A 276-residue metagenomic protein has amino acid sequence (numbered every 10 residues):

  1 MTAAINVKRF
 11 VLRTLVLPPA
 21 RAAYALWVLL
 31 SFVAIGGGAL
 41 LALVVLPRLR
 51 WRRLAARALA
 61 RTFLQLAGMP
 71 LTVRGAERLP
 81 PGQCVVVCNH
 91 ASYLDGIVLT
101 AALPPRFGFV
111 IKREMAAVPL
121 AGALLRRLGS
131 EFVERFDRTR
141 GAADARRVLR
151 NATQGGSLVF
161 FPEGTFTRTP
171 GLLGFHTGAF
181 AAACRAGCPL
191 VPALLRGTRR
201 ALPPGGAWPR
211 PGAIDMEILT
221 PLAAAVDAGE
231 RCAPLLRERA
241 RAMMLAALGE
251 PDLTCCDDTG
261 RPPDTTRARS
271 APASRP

Functional and structural regions predicted by a protein language model:
T2-V7, V11-P19, A142-P276: Non-catalytic C-terminal accessory region of glycerolipid acyltransferases and related lyso-lipid remodeling enzymes
V7-T72, A123-R127: A transmembrane-helix-recognition feature enriched in membrane-embedded lipid enzymes and envelope glyco-/phospholipid
G36-W51, L66, P80-R138: Catalytic core of membrane glycerolipid acyltransferases/transacylases, capturing the structured, soluble-facing
Q65-R74, G141-A142, T198-R200: Short gly/ser/thr-rich secondary-structure transition/capping motifs
P70, G108, E131, S157 (+1 more regions): Residue-level detector of anion-binding/catalytic polar loops
V73, E131-E134, A224: Short acidic-hydrophobic, aromatic-tinged amphipathic segments that line or gate anion-handling sites
V73, V86, F109-V110, M216-I218: Generic preference for hydrophobic
G75-L79: Glycine-rich helix-loop-beta junction characteristic of Rossmann-like nucleotide cofactor-binding loops
